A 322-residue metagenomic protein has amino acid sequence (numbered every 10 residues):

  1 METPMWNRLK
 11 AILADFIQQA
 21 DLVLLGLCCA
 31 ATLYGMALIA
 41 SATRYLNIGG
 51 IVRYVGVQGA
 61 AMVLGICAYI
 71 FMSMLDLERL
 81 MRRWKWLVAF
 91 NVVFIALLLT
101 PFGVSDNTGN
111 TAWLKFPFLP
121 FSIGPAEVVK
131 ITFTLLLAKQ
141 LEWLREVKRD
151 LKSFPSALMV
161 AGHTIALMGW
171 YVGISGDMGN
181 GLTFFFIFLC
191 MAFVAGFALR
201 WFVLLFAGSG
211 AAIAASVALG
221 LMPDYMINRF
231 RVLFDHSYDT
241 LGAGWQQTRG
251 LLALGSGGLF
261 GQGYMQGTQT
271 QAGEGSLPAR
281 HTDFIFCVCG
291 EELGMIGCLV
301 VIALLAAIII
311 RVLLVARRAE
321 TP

Functional and structural regions predicted by a protein language model:
E2-G26, A30-A31, A37-G176: Membrane-helix boundary/helix-loop-helix interface segments in multi-pass membrane proteins
S41, F94-S105, A192-W201, I213-P223 (+1 more regions): Juxtamembrane membrane-interface segments at transmembrane alpha-helix termini
V63, K85-W86, F90-N91, P155-G173 (+2 more regions): Hydrophobic alpha-helical segments of polytopic membrane proteins
C67, L75, L136, L221 (+2 more regions): Transmembrane alpha-helix boundary/anchor motif
C67, P125, A218, I296-A303: Hydrophobic alpha-helical transmembrane segments of multi-pass membrane proteins
S105-W113, L204-L299, A319-E320: Hydrophobic, glycine- and aromatic-enriched re-entrant/interface helices and adjoining loop segments
L137, L141, F230, V312-A316: Hydrophobic alpha-helical interface/terminus motif in multipass membrane transporters
M295-P322: Hydrophobic transmembrane alpha-helices and their immediate junctions
